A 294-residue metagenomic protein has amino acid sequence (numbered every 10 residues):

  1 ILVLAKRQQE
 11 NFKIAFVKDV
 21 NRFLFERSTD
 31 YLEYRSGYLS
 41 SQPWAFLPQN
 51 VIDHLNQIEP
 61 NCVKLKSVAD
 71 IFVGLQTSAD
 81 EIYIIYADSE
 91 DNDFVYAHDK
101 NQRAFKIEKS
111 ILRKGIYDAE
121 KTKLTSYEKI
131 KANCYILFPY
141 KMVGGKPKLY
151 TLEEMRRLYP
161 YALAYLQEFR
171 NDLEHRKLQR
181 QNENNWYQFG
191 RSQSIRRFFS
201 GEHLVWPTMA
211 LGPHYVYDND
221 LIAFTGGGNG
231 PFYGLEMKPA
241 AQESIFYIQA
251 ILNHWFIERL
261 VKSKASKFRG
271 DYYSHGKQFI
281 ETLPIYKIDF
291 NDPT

Functional and structural regions predicted by a protein language model:
L2-K66: Flexible, glycine-/basic-rich loop-and-beta segments that form/coincide with the SAM-dependent methyltransferase
L32, A45, N50-P293: Polybasic, glycine- and aromatic-enriched phosphate-binding surface used to engage nucleic acids
